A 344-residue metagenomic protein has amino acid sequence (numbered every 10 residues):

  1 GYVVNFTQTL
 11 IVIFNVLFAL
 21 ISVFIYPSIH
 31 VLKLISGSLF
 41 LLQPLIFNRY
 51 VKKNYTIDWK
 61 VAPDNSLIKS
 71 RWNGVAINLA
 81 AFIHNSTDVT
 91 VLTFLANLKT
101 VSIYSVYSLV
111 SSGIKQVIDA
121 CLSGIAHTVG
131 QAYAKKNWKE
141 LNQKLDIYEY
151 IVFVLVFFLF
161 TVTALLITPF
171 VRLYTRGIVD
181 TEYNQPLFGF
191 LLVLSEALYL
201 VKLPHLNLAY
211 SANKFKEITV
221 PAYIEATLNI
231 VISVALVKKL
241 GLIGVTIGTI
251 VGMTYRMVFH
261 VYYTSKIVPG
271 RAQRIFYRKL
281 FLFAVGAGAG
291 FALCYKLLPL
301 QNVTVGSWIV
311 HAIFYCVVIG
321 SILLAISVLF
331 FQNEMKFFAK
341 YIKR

Functional and structural regions predicted by a protein language model:
T7-A19, L32-N48, I77, A81 (+7 more regions): Short runs within selected transmembrane alpha-helices of multi-pass transporters and secretion channels
V16, L20, F24, P44-R49 (+10 more regions): Membrane-embedded alpha-helical segments of multi-pass transporters/permeases
Y26-K33, L45-S86, T90, G124 (+3 more regions): Interhelical loop/hinge segments that connect adjacent transmembrane helices in multipass membrane
I29, S66-G74, L92-S112, E140 (+2 more regions): Interfacial/gating helices of multi-pass transporter permease domains
I68, N137-V154, F158-L166, Y183-G189 (+2 more regions): Interfacial transmembrane-helix starts/ends
S111-E149, H205-S211: Helix-loop junctions and terminal segments of transmembrane helices in multi-pass membrane transport/translocation
L166-E196, V303: Interfacial segments at transmembrane-helix termini and the short loops linking adjacent helices
C294-R344: Membrane-proximal transmembrane or re-entrant/amphipathic helices at the cytosolic face
